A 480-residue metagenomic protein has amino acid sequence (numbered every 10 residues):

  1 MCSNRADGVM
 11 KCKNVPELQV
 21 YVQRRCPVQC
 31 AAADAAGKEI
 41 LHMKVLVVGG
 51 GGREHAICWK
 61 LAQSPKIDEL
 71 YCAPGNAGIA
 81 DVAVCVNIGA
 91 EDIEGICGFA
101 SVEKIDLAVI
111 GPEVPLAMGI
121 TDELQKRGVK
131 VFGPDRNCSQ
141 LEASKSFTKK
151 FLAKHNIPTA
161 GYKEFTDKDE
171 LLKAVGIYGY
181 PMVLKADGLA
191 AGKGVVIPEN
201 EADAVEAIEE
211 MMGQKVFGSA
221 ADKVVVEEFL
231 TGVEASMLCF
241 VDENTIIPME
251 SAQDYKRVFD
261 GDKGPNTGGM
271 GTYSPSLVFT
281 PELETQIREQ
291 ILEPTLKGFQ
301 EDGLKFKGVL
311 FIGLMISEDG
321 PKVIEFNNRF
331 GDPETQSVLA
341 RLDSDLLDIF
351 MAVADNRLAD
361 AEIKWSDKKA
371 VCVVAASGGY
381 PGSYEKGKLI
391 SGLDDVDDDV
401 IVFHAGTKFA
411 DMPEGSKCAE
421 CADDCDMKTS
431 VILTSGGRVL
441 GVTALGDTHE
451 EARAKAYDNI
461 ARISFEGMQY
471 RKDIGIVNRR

Functional and structural regions predicted by a protein language model:
C2, C12, C26, C30 (+2 more regions): Cysteine-centered motifs
R25, Q29-H42: Short, Lys/Arg-enriched N-terminal segments with co-localized hydrophobic residues within the first ~10-30 amino acids
I40-N137, A419: ATP-binding N-terminal substructure of ATP-dependent carboxylate-amine bond-forming enzymes
L46-V47, L141-K223, L277, P281-E293: Active-site nucleotide/adenylate-binding loops and adjacent lid/helix of ATP-dependent enzymes
G194, P198-T335: Internal nucleotide-binding/catalytic subdomain
R288-L310, N327-D399, A405-D411: Active-site "cap" helix and flanking loop/linker of ATP-utilizing ligase/carboxylase catalytic domains
E420, D424-K428, L433-R480: Generic C-terminus detector
